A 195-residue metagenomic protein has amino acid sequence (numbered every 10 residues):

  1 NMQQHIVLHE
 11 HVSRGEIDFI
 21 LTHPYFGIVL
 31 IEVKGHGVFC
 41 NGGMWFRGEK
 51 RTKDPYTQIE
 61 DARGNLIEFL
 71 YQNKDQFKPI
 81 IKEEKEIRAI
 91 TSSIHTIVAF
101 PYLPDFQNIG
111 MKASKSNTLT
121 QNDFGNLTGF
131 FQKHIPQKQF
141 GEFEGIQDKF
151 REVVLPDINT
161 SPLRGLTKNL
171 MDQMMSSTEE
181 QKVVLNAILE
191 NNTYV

Functional and structural regions predicted by a protein language model:
N1-K182: Intrinsically disordered, low-complexity Ser/Thr/Pro/Gly-rich regulatory segments
L185-N186: Hydrophobic residues on short alpha-helical segments
L189-V195: Walker A/P-loop
